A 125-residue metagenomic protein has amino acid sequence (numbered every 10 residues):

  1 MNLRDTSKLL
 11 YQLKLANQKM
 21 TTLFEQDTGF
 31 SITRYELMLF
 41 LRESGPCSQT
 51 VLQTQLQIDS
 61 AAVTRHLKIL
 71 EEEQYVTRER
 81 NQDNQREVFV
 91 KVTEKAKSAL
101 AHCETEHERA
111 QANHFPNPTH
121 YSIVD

Functional and structural regions predicted by a protein language model:
M1-T28, V90: N-terminal leader segment of winged-helix/HTH proteins
R4, T21, A96, E106-H107: Recognition helices and adjacent regulatory flanks at domain boundaries
K8, L13, A101-D125: Terminal interaction helix/tail motif
K14, L39-E43, E104: Short, locally clustered residues in the helix-turn-helix/winged-helix DNA-binding domain
T21-A62: N-terminal helix-turn-helix DNA-binding core of bacterial DNA-binding proteins
T28-R34, T93, P116-V124: Short helix-coil-helix linker/hinge
G45-F89, T93-E94: Canonical helix-turn-helix DNA-binding module
